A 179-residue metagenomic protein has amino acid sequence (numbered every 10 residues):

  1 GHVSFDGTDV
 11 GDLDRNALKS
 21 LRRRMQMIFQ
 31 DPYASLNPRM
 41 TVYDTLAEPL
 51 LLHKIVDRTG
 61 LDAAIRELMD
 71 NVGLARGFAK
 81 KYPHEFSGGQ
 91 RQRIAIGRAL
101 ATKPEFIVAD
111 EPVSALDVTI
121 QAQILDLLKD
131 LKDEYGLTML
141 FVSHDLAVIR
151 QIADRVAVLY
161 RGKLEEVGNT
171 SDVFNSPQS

Functional and structural regions predicted by a protein language model:
T8-D9, T59-G77: Conserved ABC ATPase "signature" region
V10-Q26, L52, D172-P177: ABC ATPase NBD coupling module
R23, H84, T102, D126: Conserved signature/switch motifs of ABC ATPase nucleotide-binding domains
Y82-F86, Q90: Conserved ABC ATPase signature
A101-E105, Q121: A short, proline-enriched helix->beta-strand linker immediately N-terminal to the Walker B motif in ABC-type P-loop
I149-Q151: A short, surface-exposed alpha-helical micro-motif characterized by mixed small hydrophobic and charged/polar residues
